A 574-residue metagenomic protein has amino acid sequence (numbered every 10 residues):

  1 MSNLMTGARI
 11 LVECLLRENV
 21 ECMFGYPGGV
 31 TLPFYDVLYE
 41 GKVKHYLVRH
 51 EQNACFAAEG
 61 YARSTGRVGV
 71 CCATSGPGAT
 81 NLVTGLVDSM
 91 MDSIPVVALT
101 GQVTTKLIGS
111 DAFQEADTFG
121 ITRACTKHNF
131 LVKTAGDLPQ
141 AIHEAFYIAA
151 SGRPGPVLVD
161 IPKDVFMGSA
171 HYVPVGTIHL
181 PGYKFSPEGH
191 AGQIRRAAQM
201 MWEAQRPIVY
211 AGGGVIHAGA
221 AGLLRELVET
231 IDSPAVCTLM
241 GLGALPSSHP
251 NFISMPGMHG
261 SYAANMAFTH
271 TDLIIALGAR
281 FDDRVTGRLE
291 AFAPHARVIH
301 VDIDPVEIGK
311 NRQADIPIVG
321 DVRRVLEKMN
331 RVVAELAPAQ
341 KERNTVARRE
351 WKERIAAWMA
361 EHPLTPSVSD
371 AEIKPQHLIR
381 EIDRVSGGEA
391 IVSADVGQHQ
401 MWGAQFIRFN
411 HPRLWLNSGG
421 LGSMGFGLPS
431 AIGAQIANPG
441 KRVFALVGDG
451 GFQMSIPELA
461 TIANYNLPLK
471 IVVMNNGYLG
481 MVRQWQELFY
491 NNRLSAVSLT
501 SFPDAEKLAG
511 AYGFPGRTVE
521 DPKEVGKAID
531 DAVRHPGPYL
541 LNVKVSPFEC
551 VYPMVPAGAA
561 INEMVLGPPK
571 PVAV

Functional and structural regions predicted by a protein language model:
M1-S2, G136, P174, H295-V396 (+3 more regions): Phosphate/pyrophosphate-binding active-site segments
A8-V20, G60-G66, M90, I148-R153 (+6 more regions): Glycine-rich phosphate/diphosphate-binding loops that line cofactor/substrate pockets in enzymes
L11-V12, L16, V20, Y26 (+3 more regions): Active-site diphosphate/adenylate-binding microenvironment
E21-F24, K44-Y46, S64-V103, Y210-G213 (+3 more regions): A short, small-residue-rich loop immediately preceding and capping a beta-strand
R63, G213-I299, N410-G440, S455-I456 (+3 more regions): Glycine-rich, anion-gripping cofactor-binding loops and their flanking helix/strand elements in enzyme active sites
L99, L107, F113-Q114, N265 (+5 more regions): Thiamine diphosphate
T100-A141, G241-E350: Glycine-rich, acidic loop regions that bind phosphate or pyrophosphate groups
E144, I148-E203, M359, L364 (+1 more regions): Conformationally flexible catalytic loops at phosphate/diphosphate-handling active centers
